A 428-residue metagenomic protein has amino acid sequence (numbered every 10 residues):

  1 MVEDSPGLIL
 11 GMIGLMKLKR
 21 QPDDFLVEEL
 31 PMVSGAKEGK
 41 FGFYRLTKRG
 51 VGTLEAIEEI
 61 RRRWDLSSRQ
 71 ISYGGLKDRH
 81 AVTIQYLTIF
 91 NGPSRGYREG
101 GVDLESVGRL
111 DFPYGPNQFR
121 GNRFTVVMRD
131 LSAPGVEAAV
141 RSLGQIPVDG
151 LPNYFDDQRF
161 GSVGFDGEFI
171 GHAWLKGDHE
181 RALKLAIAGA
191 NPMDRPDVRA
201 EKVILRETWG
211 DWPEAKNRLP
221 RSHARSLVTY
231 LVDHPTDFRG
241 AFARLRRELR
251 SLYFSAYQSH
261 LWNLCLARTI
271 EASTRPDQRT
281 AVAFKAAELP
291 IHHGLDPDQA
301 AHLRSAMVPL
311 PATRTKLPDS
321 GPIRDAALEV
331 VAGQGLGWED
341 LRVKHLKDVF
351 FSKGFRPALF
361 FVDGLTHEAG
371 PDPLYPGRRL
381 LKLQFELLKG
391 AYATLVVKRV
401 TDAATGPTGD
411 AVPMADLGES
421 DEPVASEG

Functional and structural regions predicted by a protein language model:
V2-K37, F41, R49-G50, L54 (+6 more regions): Extended, charged/glycine-rich binding lobes that contact polyanionic ligands
